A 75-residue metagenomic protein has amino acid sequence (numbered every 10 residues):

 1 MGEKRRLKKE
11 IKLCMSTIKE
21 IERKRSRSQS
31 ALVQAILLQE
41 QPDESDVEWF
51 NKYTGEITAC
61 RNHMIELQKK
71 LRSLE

Functional and structural regions predicted by a protein language model:
M1-R23, K52-G55: Short, charge/polar-rich alpha-helical segments
E3-R5, E22-S26, C60, Q68-K69: Short, intrinsically disordered low-complexity segments
K8, K12, L37, E44-R61: Short, charged, amphipathic alpha-helical segments
E10-M15, S30-A31, H63, L67: A periodicity- and composition-biased signal for non-globular, repetitive helical segments
T17-N51: Short E/K-rich amphipathic alpha-helical oligomerization segments
V33-Q34, L38, R61-E75: Long amphipathic alpha-helical coiled-coil segments
